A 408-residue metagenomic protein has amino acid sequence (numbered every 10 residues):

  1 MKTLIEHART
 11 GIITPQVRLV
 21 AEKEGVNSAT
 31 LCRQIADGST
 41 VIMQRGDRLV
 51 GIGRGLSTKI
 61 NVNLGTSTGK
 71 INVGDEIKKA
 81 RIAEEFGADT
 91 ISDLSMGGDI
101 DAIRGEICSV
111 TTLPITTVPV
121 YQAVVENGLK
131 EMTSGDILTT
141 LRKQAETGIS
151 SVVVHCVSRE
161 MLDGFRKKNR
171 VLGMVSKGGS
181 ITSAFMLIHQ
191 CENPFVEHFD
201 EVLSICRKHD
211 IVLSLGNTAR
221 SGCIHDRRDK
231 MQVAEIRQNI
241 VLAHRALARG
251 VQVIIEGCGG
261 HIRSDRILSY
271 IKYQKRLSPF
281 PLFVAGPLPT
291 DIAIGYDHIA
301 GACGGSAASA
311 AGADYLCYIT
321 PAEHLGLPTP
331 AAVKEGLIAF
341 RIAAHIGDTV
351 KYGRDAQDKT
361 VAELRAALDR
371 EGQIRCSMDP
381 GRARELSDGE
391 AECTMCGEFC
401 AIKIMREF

Functional and structural regions predicted by a protein language model:
T3-I292, Y296, A302-Y315, P380 (+1 more regions): Alpha/beta enzyme core
G164-H189, S221-R227, V251, L327-F408: Catalytic or ion-coupling anion/metal-binding cores of large enzyme and transporter domains
I292-G301, A308-G353: C-terminal catalytic subdomain
